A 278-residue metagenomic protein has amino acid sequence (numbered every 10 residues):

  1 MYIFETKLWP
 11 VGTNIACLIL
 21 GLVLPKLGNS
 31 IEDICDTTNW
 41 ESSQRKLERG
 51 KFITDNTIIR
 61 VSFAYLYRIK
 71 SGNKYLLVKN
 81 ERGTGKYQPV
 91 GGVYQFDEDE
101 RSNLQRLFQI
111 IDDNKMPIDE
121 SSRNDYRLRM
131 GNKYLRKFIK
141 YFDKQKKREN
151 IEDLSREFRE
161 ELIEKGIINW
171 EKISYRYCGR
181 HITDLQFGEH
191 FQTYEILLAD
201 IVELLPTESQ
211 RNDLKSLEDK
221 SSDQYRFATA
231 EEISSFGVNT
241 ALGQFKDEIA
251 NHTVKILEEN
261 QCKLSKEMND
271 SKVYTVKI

Functional and structural regions predicted by a protein language model:
M1-I278: N-terminal leader/linker segments that precede catalytic domains of diphosphate-processing enzymes
